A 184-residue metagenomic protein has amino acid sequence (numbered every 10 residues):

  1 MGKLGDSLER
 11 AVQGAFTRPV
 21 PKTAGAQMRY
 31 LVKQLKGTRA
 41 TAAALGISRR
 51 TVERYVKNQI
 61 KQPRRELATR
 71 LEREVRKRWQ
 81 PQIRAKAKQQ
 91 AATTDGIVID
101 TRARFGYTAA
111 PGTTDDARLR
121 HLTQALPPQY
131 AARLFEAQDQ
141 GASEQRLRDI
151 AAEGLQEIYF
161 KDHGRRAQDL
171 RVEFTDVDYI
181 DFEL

Functional and structural regions predicted by a protein language model:
M1-T17, E183: N-terminal flexible/basic segments that precede or flank functional cores
T17-K36: Short, amphipathic alpha-helical "recognition" segments used to contact nucleic acids or chromatin
G37-L45: Short alpha-helical "recognition helix" segments of helix-turn-helix
L45-Q62: Recognition helix of helix-turn-helix/homeodomain-like DNA-binding domains that insert into the DNA major groove
R65-P81: DNA major-groove recognition helix of helix-turn-helix/homeodomain DNA-binding modules
Q80-F160: Helix-turn-helix/homeodomain-like alpha-helical modules used for DNA recognition and transcription-factor dimerization
A152, E157-L184: Eukaryote-biased intrinsically disordered, low-complexity acidic regions enriched in Ser/Thr/Pro
